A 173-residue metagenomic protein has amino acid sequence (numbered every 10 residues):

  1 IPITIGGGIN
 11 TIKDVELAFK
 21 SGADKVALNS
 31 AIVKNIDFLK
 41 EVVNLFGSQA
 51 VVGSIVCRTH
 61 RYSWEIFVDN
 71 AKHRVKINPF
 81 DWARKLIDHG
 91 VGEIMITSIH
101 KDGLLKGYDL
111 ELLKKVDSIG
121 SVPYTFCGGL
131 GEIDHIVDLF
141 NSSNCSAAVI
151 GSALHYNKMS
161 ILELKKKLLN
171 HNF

Functional and structural regions predicted by a protein language model:
I1-T4, K40-V56, L105-E132, N172-F173: Alpha-helix-loop-beta-strand connector modules within alpha/beta enzyme cores
I3-T4, I9-K25, E111-A148: Catalytic cores of alpha/beta
G7-G8, L28-A31, V75, T97 (+3 more regions): Glycine- and other small-residue-rich loops at beta-strand/loop junctions that grip anionic moieties
I9, I77, G107-Y108, M159: Residue-level recognition of alpha-helix initiation/capping sites
K13, N35, H60-R61, G103 (+2 more regions): Generic structural signal for helix capping and beta-alpha/helix-loop junctions
V15, I36-K40, F80-R84, L110-K114 (+3 more regions): Generic structural signal for well-ordered alpha-helices, preferentially at hydrophobic/aromatic core positions
F19, A23-I96, H100-K101: Conserved anion-binding
F38-F46, V137-F173: C-terminal helical cap(s) of enzyme catalytic domains, especially alpha/beta-barrels
